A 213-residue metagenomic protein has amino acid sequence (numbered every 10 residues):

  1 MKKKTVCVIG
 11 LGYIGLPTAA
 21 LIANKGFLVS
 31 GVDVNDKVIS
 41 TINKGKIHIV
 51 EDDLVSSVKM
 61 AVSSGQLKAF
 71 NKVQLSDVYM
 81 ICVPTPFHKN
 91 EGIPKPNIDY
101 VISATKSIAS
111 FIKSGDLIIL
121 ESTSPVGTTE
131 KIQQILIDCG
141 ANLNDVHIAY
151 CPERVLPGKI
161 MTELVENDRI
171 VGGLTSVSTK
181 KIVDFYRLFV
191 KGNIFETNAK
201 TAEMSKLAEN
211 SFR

Functional and structural regions predicted by a protein language model:
K2-T5, G115: Phosphate-coordination loops involved in phosphoryl transfer and adenosine-cofactor binding
K3, N24, L28, V34-V78 (+2 more regions): Conserved N-terminal Rossmann-fold NAD(P) cofactor-binding segment
L11-G12: Glycine-rich Rossmann-fold phosphate-binding loop(s) that bind the pyrophosphate of adenine dinucleotide cofactors
G15-L16: N-terminal Rossmann-fold NAD(P) dinucleotide-binding loop
C82-P84, E121, G173: Short, well-ordered coil/turn residues at beta-beta hairpins and beta-strand->alpha-helix junctions within
F87-R154: Rossmann-like NAD(P)(H) cofactor-binding subdomain of soluble oxidoreductases
Q134-A149, V155, I160-R213: Internal alpha-helical scaffold of NAD(P)-dependent oxidoreductase catalytic cores
